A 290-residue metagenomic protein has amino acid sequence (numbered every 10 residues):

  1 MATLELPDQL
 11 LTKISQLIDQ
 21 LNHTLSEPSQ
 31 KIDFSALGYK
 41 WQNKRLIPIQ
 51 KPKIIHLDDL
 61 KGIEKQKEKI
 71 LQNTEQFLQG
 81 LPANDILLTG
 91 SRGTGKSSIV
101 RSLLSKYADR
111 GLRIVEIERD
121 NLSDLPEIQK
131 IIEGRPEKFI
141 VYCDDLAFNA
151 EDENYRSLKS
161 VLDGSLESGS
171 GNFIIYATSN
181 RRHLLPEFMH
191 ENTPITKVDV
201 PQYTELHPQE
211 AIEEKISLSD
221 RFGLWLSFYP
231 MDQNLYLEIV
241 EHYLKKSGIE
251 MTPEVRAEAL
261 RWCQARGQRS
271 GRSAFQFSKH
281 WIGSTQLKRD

Functional and structural regions predicted by a protein language model:
A2-D19, H23-E27, Y229-D290: C-terminal alpha-helical "lid" subdomain
L4-L6, L46-K69: Dynamic helix-loop-helix/coil hinge segments at AAA+ ATPase domain boundaries and subdomain interfaces
I49-K51, E75-A83: Phosphate-binding P-loop
K65-Q79: Pre-Walker A adenine-sensing motif
G80-S102: Walker A/P-loop nucleotide-binding motif
K106-F139, D145-E151: AAA+/P-loop NTPase substrate/partner-engagement loops
V115, F188-M189, I195-I216, G223-Y236: Conserved AAA+ ATPase "SRH/arginine-finger" region at the nucleotide-binding site
A150-Y203: Conserved catalytic/switch belt of AAA+ P-loop NTPases
